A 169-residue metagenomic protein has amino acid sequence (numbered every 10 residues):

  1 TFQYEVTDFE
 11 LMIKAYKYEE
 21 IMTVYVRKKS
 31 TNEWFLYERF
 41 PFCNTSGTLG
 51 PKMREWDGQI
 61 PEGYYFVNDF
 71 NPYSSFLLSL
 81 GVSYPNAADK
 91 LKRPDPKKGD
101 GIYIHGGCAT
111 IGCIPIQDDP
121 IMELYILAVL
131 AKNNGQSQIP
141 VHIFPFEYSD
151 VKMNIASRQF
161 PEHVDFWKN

Functional and structural regions predicted by a protein language model:
T1-G107, M122-I139, Y148-N169: Cell wall/extracellular polymer interaction/catalysis modules
C113: Short cysteine clusters
I143-P145: Hydrophobic transmembrane alpha-helices
